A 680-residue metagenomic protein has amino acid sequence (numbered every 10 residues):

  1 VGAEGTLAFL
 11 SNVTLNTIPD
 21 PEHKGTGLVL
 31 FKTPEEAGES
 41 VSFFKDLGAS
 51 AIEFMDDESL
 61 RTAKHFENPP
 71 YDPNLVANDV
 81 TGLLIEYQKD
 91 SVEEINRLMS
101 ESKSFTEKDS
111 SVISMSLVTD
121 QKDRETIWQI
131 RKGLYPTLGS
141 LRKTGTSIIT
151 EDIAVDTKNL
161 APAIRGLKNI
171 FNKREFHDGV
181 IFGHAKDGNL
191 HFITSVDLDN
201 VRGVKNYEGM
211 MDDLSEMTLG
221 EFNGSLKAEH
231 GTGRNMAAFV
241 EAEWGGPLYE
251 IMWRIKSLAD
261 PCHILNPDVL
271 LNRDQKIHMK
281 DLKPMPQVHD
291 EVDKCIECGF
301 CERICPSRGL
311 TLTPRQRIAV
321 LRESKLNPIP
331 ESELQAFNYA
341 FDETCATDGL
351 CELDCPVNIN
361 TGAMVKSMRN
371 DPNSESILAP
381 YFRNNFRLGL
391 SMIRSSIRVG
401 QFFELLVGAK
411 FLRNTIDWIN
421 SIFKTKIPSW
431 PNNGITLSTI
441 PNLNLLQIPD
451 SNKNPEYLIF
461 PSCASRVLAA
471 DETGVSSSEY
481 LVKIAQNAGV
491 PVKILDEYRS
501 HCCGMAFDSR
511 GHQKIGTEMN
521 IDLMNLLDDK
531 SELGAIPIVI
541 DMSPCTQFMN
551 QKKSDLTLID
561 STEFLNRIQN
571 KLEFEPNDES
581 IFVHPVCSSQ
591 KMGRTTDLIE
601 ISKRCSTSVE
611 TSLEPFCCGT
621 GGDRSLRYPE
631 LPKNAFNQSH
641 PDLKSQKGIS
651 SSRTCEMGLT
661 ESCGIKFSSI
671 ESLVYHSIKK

Functional and structural regions predicted by a protein language model:
V1-A228, G233-D274, K283-R308: Noncatalytic alpha-helical scaffold of FAD-dependent oxidoreductases
M55-D56, S116-T119, R142-K143, E229 (+7 more regions): Short coil/turn segments at secondary-structure boundaries
S111, V118, E125, Q129-G145 (+4 more regions): Non-catalytic terminal/interface segments that mediate subunit docking, oligomerization, and allosteric communication
V240-A242, I277-E297, L326-T347: Ferredoxin-like iron-sulfur electron-transfer modules
D260, G362-K680: Iron-sulfur cluster-binding electron-transfer modules in prokaryotic oxidoreductases
I264-V269, F300-S324, T344-D371, F548 (+2 more regions): Iron-sulfur cluster-binding cysteine motifs and their immediate structural context in ferredoxin-like electron-transfer
L271, I277, R308-F337, N358-N384 (+1 more regions): Non-heme iron-sulfur electron-transfer modules
V292-C298, E302, Y339-E352, S500 (+2 more regions): Residues immediately within or flanking Cys/His clusters that coordinate Zn2+ in small zinc-binding modules
